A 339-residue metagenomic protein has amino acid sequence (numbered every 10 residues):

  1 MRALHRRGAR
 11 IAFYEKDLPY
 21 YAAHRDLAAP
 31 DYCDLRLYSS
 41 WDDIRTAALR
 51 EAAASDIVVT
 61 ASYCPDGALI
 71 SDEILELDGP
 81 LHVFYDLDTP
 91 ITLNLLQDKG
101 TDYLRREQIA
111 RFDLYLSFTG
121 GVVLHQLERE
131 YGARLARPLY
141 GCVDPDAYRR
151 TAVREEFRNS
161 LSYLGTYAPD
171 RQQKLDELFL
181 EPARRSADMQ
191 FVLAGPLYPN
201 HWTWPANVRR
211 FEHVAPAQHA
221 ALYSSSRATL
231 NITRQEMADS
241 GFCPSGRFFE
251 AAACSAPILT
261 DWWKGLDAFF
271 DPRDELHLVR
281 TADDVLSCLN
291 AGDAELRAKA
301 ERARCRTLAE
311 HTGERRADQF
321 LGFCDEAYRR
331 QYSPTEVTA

Functional and structural regions predicted by a protein language model:
M1-R2, R6-R7, I11-L127, Y131 (+1 more regions): Extended catalytic core of nucleotide-activated donor transferases of GT-like folds
R2, D144-A228, A238: Conserved catalytic-core segment of nucleotide-activated headgroup transferases in glycan assembly
R2-S39, D86, T92, R134 (+1 more regions): Catalytic binding pocket for nucleotide-activated donors in carbohydrate/polymer assembly enzymes
R10-A12, V83, R137, S162 (+2 more regions): A structural signal for isolated positions on well-ordered beta-strands in alpha/beta enzyme cores
A53, L77, A110, Y131-R134 (+3 more regions): Structured loop/turn residues at beta-strand edges in well-structured enzyme cores
S71-V83, A133-A136, E177-E181, S245-A252: A short, gly/pro- and small-residue-rich
P80-L81, L114, L135, Q190 (+1 more regions): Proline-centered loop/turn at the N-terminus of a beta-strand
L139-C142: Carbohydrate-associated surface elements
